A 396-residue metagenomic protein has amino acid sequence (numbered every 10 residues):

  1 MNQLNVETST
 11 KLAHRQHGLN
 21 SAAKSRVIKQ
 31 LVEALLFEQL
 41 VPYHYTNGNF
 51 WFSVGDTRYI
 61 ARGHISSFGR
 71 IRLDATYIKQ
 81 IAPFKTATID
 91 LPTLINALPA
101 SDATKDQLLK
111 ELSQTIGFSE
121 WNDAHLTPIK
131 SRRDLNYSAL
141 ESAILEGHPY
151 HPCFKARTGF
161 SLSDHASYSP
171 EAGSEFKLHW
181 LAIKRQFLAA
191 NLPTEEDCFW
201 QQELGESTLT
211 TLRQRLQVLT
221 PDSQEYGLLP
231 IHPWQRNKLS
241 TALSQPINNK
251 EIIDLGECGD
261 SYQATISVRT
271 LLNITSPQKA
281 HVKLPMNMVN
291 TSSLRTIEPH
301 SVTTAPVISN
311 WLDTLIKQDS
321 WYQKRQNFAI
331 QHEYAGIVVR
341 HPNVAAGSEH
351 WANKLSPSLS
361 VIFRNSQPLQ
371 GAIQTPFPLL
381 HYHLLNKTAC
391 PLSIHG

Functional and structural regions predicted by a protein language model:
N2-I394: Nucleotide/phosphate-binding site architecture used for ATP/NTP-dependent chemistry
